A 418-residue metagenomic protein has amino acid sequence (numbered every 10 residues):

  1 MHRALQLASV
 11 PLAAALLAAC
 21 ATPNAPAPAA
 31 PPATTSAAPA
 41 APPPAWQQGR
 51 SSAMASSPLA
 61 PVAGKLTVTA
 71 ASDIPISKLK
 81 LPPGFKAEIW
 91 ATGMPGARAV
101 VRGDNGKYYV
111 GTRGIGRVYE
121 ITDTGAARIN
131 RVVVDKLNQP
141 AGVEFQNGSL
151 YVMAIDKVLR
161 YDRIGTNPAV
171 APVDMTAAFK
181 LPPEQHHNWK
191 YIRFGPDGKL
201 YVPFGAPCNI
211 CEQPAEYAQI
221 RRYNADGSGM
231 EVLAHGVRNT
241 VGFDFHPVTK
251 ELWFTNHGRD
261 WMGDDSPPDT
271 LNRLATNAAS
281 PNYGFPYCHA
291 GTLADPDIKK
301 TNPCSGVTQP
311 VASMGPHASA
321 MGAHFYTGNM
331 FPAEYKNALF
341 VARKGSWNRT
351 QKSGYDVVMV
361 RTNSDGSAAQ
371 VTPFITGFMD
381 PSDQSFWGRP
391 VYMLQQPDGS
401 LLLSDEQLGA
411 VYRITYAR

Functional and structural regions predicted by a protein language model:
L16-A19: C-terminal motif of bacterial Sec signal peptides marking the signal peptidase cleavage site
A21-P23: Bacterial signal peptide processing site
A41-P82, W189, A206-N209, Y223-S228 (+6 more regions): Beta-propeller domain segments
I89-M94, R131-L137, M175-E184, V232-G236 (+3 more regions): Surface loop/turn motifs at the tips and blade-to-blade linkers of beta-strand repeat domains
R102-G106, F145-G148, F194-D197, H246-T249 (+2 more regions): Residue-level detector of Asp-centered blade-edge/turn motifs that repeat once per structural unit in beta-propeller
Y109-G111, V152-M153, Y201-F204, W253-N256 (+2 more regions): Residue position within the beta-strands of beta-propeller blades
R117-E120, K157-L159, Q219-R221, T270-N272 (+2 more regions): A short loop-to-beta-strand structural motif that recurs across blades of beta-propeller domains
N130, Q139, E144, D156-G195 (+3 more regions): Asp-box/WD-like beta-propeller blade repeats and closely related beta-sheet repeat scaffolds
